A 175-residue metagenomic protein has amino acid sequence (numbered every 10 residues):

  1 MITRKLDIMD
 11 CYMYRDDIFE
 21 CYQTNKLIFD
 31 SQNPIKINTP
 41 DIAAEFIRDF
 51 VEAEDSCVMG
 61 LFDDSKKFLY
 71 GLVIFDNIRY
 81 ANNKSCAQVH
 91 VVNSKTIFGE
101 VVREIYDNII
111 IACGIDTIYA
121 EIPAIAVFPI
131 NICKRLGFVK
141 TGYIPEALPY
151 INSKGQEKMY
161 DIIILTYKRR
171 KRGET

Functional and structural regions predicted by a protein language model:
M1-D16, K171-T175: Conserved N-terminal entry element of GNAT/NAT acetyltransferase domains
Q23-R48: Conserved GNAT-fold acetyl-CoA-binding loop/helix
N38, A44-K84, V92-K95: Acetyl-CoA-dependent GNAT
Q88-F98, P123: A short, internal acetyl-CoA/4′-phosphopantetheine-binding micro-motif in the GNAT/acyltransferase core
T96-I111, N131, R135: Conserved acetyl-CoA-binding loop-helix of GNAT-fold acetyltransferases
A112-P123: Conserved GNAT acetyl-CoA-binding A-motif
E121, V139-Q156: Conserved catalytic-core motifs of GNAT/GCN5-like acyltransferases
I125-G142: Conserved active-site alpha-helix within GNAT-family acetyltransferase domains
